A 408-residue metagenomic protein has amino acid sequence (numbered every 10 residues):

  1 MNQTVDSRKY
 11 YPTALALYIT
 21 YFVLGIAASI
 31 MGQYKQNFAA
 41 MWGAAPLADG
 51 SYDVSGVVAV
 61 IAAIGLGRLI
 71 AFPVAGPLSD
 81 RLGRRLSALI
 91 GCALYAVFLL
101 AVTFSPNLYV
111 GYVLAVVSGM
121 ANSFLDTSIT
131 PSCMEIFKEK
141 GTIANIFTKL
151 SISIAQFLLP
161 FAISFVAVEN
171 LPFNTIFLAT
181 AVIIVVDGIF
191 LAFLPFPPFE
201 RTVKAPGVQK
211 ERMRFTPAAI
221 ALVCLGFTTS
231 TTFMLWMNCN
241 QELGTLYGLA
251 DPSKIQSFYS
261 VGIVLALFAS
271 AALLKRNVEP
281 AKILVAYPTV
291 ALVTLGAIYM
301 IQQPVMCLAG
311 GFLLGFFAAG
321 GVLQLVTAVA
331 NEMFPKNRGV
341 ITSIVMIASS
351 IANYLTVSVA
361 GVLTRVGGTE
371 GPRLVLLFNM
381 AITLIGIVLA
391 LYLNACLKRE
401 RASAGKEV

Functional and structural regions predicted by a protein language model:
P12-A44, F72, F233-Q241, T356: Extracytoplasmic
M31-G32, F215-L265: Extracytoplasmic gate region of multi-pass secondary transporters
I70-G83, A266-E279, T364: Helix-to-loop junctions at the C-terminal end of transmembrane segments in multipass secondary transporters
I70-P106: Conserved MFS/SLC helix-loop-helix module at the cytosolic interface between two early adjacent transmembrane helices
L114-L150: Cytoplasmic helix-loop-helix junction between adjacent transmembrane helices in 12-TM secondary transporters
F124-F137, G320-F334: Intracellular juxtamembrane helix-capping segments at the cytosolic ends of symmetry-related transmembrane helices
E139-K140, A144-F199: Helix-loop-helix hairpin linking two adjacent transmembrane segments in secondary transporters
P280-L325: C-terminal transmembrane helical hairpin of 12-TM major facilitator-type secondary transporters
